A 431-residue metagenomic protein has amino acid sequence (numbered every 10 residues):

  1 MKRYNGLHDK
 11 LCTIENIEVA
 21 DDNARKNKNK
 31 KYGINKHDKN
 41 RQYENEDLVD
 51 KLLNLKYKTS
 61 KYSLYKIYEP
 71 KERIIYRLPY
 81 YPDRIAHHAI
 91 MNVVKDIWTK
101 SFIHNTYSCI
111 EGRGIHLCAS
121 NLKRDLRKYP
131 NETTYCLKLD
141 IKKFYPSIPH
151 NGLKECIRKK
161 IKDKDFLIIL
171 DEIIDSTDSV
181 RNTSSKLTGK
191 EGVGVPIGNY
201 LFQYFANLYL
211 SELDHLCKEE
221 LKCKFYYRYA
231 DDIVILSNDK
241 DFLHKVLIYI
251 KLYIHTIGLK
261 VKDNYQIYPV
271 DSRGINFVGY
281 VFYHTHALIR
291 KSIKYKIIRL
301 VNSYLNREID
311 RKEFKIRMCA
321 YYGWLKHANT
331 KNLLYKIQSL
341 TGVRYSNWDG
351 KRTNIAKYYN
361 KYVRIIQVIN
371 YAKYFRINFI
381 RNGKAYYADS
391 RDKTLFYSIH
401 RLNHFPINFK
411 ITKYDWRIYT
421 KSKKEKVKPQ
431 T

Functional and structural regions predicted by a protein language model:
M1-E46, K357: Non-catalytic, polymerase-adjacent accessory regions of viral genome-replication enzymes
R3-L7, M91-P149: Active-site-proximal segment of RNA-dependent polymerases
N16, K51-E72, I85, L167-K186: Reverse-transcriptase-like RNA-dependent polymerase core
E44, K51, D125-A230, V234-Y249 (+1 more regions): Conserved polymerase palm-domain catalytic core
R73-I103, E191-K218: Conserved pre-motif C helix in the palm subdomain of viral-like polymerases
P79, H88, S184-G192, H244 (+3 more regions): Right-hand nucleic-acid polymerase module
K251-L259: A common structural junction motif
S390-F409: A short, charged, amphipathic alpha-helix used as a generic interaction element across diverse proteins
